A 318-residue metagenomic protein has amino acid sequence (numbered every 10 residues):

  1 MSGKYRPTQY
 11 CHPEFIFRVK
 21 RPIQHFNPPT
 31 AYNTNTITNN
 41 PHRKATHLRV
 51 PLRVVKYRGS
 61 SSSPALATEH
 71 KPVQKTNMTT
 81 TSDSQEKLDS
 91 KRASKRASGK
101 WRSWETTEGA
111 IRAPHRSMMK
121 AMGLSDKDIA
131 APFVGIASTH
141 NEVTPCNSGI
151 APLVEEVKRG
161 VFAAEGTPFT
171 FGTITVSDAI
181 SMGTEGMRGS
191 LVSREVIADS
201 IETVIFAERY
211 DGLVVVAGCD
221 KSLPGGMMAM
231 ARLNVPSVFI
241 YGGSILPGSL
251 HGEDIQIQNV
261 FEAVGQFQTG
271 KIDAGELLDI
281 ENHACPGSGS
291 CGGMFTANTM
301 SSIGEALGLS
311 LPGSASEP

Functional and structural regions predicted by a protein language model:
R21-P22: Compositionally biased, intrinsically disordered low-complexity segments enriched in Pro/Arg/Gln/His
T79-D128: N-terminal amphipathic/basic leader segments beginning at the initiator methionine
K95-E105, V134-N141, I174-R188, E281-P286 (+1 more regions): Gly-rich Lys/Arg/Thr-decorated short loops/hinges at beta-loop-alpha junctions or inter-strand turns that position
K127-Y241: Long, structured ligand/cofactor-binding scaffold of large enzymes
S190-P318: Active-site cavity-forming subdomains of large catalytic enzyme subunits
